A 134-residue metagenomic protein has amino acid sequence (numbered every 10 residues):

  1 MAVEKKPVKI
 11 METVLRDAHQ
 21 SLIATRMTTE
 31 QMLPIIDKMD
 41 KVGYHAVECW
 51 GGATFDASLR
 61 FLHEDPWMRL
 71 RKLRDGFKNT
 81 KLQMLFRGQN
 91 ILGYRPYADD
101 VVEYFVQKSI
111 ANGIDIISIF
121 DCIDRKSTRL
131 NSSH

Functional and structural regions predicted by a protein language model:
M1-I23, L70, D75: N-terminal amphipathic alpha-helix/helix-capping segment at the start of soluble metabolic enzymes
P7, T28-I35, G43-A46, D65-R69 (+3 more regions): General structural feature for long, well-ordered alpha-helical segments within catalytic domains of soluble enzymes
I10-L15, V47-C49, T80-R87, D115-S118: Hydrophobic faces of well-ordered beta-strands that scaffold small-molecule active sites in alpha/beta enzyme cores
V14-P34, F86-V102, S118-D124: Active-site mouth loops of central-metabolism enzymes
I23, H45-L70, G88-Y94, F120-S127: Glycine-rich, proline-tolerant flexible connector loops at the mouths of alpha/beta enzymes
Q31-A53, K108-I116: Catalytic domains of carbohydrate-active enzymes, especially glycoside hydrolases
F61-K72, G76-F86, L92-N112: N-terminal active-site wall of soluble small-molecule enzyme domains
T128-S132: Conserved small/polar residues in nucleotide/adenosyl-binding loops
